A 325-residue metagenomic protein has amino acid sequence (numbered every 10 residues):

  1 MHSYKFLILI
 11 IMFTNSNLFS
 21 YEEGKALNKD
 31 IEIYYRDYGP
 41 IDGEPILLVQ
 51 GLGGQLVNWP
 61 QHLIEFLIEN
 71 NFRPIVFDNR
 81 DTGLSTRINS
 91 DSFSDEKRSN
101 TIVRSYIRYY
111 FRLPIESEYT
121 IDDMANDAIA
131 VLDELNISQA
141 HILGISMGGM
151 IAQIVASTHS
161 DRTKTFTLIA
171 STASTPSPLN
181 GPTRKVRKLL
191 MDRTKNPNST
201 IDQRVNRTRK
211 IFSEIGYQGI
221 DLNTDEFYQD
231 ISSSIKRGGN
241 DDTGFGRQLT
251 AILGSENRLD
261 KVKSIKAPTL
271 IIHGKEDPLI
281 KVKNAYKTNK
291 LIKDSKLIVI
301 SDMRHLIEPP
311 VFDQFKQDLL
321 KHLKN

Functional and structural regions predicted by a protein language model:
F19-E32: N-terminal cap/lid segment of alpha/beta-hydrolase-fold proteins
I31-I107: Conserved HGGG/HGGXW glycine-rich cap/lid loop of the alpha/beta-hydrolase fold
D122-A140: Conserved acidic catalytic loop of the alpha/beta-hydrolase fold
S138-P178: Conserved hydrolase catalytic core segment
G181-D260, A267: Alpha/beta-hydrolase
I265, I271-H273: Short beta-strand/loop motif that positions the catalytic acidic residue of the alpha/beta-hydrolase fold
E276-I280, H305: Acidic catalytic loop of the alpha/beta-hydrolase fold
S295-N325: Catalytic active-site module of serine/aspartate enzymes centered on a nucleophile-bearing elbow/loop
